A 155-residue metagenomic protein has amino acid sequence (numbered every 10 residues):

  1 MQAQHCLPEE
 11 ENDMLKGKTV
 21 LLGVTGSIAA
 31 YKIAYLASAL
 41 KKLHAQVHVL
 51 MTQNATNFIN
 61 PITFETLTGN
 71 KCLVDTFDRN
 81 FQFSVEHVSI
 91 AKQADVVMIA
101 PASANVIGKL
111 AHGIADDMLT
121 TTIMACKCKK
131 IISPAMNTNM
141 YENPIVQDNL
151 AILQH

Functional and structural regions predicted by a protein language model:
H5-I131, N137-H155: A cross-family phosphate/adenosyl-ligand binding-site feature
